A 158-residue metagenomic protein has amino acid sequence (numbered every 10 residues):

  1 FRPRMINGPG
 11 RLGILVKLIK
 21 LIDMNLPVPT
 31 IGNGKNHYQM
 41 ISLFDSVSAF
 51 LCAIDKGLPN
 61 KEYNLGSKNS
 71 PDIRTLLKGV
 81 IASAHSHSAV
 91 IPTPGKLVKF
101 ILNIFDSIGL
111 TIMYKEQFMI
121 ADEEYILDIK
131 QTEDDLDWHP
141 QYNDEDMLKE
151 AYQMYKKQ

Functional and structural regions predicted by a protein language model:
F1-P9: Conserved beta-loop-beta element that borders a ligand/cofactor-binding pocket
R11-K17, I31-I54, K61: Substrate-positioning beta->alpha
R11-L15, I73, Y125: Conserved donor sugar-nucleotide recognition element shared by glycan-biosynthetic enzymes
K17-M40, H87-Y125: Alpha-helical membrane-targeting segments
Y38-I41, P71, L127, Y142: Residue-level signal for the nucleotide or nucleotide-sugar donor/cofactor binding architecture
A53-M113, I129, E145, K149-Y152: Mid/C-terminal beta-alpha module of Rossmann-like enzyme folds, strongest in SDR-family dehydrogenases/epimerases
Q131-D134, H139-Q158: Amphipathic terminal alpha-helices
